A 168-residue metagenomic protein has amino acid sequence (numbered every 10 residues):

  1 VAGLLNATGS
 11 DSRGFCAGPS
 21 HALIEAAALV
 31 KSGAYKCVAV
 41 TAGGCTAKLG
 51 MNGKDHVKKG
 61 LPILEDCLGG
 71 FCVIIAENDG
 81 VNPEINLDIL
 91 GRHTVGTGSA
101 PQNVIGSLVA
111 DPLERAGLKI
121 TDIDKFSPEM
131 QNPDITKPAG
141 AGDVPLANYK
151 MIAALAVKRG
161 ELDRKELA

Functional and structural regions predicted by a protein language model:
V1-G33, Q102, D124-A168: Claisen-condensing/thiolase-fold acyl-transfer catalytic domains that form or cleave C-C bonds in fatty acid
G3-L4, C45, N78-N82: Short connector loops/turns at beta-strand edges and beta->alpha or beta->beta junctions
T8-D11, V40, I85: General beta-strand structural signal in soluble alpha/beta enzymes
G18-H21, T46-M51, T94-G96, I135-T136: Short, well-ordered, mixed-charge alpha-helical segments that flank or form enzyme active sites
A34-C37, L49-D55: Phosphate-binding/catalytic loop of phosphoryl-transfer enzymes
V38-G44: Short beta-strand segments
G44-C45, I89-V95, S127-D134: Glycine-rich beta-alpha junction loops
N52-I120, D124: Condensing-enzyme catalytic core mediating Claisen C-C bond formation in acyl metabolism
